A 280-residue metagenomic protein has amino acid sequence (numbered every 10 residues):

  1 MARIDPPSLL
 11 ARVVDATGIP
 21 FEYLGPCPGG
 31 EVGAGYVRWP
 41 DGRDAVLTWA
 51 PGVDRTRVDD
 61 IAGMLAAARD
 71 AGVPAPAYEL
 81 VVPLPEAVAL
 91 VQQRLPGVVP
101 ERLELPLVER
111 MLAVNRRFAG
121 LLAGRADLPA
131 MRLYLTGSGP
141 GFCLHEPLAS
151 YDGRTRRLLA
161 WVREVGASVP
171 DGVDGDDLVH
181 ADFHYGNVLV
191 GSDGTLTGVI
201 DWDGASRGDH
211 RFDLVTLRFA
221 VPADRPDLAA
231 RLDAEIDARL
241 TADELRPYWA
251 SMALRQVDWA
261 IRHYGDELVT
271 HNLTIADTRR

Functional and structural regions predicted by a protein language model:
R3-T17, G120-A181, G191-S192, D233 (+2 more regions): An alpha-helical support segment within catalytic cores of ATP-dependent transferases
T17-G25: Conserved N-terminal boundary motif of the eukaryotic protein kinase catalytic domain
G25-A130: ATP-binding pocket architecture of kinase catalytic cores
V32, D54-R55, P100, G204-R207 (+1 more regions): Helix-rich C-terminal or lid/interface subdomains of diverse kinases
G33-W39, V46, Y78, E164-F212: Active-site acidic catalytic loop and adjacent metal/ATP-binding pocket of ATP-dependent phosphoryl transfer enzymes
L84, A89-L103, G141, H145-L148 (+1 more regions): A glycine-centered beta->alpha junction motif in the catalytic cores of kinase/phosphotransferase enzymes
V108-M111, V162, A250, V269: Hydrophobic packing residues in well-ordered alpha-helices of helical domains and bundles
